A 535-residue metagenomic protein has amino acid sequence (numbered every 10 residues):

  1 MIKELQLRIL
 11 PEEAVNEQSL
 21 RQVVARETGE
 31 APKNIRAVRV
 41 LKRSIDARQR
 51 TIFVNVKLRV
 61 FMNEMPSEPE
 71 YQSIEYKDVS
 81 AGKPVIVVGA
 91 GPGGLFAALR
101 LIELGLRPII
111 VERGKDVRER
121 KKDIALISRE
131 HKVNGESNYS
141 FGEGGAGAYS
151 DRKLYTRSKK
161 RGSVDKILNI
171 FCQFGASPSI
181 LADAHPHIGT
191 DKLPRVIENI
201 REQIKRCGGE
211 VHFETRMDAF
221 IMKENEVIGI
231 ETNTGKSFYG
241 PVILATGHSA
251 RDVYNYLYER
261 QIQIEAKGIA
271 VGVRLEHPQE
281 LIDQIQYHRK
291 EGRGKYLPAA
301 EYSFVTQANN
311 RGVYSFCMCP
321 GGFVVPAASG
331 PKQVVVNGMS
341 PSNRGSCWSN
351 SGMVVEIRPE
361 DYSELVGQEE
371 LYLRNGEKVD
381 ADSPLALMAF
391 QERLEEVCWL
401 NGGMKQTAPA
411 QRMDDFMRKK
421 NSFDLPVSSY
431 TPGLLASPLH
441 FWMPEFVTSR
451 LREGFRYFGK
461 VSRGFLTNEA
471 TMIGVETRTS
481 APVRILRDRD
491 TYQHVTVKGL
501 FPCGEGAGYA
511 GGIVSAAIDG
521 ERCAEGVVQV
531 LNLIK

Functional and structural regions predicted by a protein language model:
M1-V54, L58-Y149, K153-I170, F174 (+1 more regions): Residues forming the flavin
